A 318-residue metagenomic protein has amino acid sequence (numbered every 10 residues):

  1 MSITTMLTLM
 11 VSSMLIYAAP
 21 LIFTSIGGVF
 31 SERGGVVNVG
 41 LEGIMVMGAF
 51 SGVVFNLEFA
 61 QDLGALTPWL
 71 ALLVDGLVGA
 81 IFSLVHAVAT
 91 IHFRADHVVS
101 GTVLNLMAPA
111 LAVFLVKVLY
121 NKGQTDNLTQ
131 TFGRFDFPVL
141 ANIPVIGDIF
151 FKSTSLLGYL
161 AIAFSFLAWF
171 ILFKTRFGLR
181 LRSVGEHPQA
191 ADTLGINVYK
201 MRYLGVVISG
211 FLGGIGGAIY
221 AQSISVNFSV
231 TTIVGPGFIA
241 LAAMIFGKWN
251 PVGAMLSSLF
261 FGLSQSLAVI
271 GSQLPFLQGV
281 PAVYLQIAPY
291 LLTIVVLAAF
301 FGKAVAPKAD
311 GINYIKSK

Functional and structural regions predicted by a protein language model:
M1-S25, V37, S51, A60-A71: Membrane-interfacial amphipathic/re-entrant helices at transmembrane-helix boundaries
A18-I26, G43-M47, I81-L84, G185 (+5 more regions): Hydrophobic alpha-helical segments embedded in the membrane of multi-pass proteins
V29-S51, I91-L104, R180, I224-I239 (+1 more regions): Short, non-helical or kinked segments that cap or interrupt transmembrane helices
D62-P109, Q265: Alpha-helical transmembrane segments within multi-pass membrane transporters and channels
A108-F173, P275-L285, G311-K318: Transmembrane helix-bundle core of multi-pass membrane transporters and related energy-transducing complexes
F150-F228, P251-V252, L256: Helix-loop-helix "hairpin" substructures at the membrane interface of multi-pass membrane proteins
E186-K200, G271-K318: Cytosolic-side transmembrane-helix boundaries in multi-pass membrane proteins
S223-Y290: Transmembrane alpha-helical segments in multi-pass inner-membrane proteins
